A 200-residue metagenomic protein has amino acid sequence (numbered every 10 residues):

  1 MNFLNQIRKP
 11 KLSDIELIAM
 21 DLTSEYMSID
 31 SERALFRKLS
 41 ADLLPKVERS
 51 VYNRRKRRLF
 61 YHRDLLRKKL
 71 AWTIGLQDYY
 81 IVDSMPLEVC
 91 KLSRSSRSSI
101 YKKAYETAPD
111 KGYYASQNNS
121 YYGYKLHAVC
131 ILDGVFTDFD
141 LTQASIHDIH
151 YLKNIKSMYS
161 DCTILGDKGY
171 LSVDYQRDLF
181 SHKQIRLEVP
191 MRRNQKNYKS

Functional and structural regions predicted by a protein language model:
M1-S200: Short alpha-helical elements
